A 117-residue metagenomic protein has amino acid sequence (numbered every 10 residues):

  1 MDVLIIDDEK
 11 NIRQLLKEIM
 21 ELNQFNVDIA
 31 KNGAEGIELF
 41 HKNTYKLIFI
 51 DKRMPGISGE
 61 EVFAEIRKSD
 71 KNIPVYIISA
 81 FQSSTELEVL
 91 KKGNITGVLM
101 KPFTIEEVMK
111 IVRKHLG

Functional and structural regions predicted by a protein language model:
K10-D28: Two-component/phosphorelay signaling modules centered on CheY-like receiver
I29-L47: Acidic, metal-coordinating helix/loop segments flanking the phosphotransfer/catalytic sites of two-component signaling
N32-E35, S58-V62: Acidic catalytic/metal-coordinating carboxylates
D51: Active-site residues of response regulator receiver
M54: Receiver (REC) domain active-site loop signature in two-component systems and cognate sites in sensor histidine kinases
E61, Q82-G97, E106, K110: Alpha4 helix (beta4-alpha4-beta5 surface) of REC/receiver domains from two-component response regulators
K101: A Lys-centered signature of the CheY-like receiver
